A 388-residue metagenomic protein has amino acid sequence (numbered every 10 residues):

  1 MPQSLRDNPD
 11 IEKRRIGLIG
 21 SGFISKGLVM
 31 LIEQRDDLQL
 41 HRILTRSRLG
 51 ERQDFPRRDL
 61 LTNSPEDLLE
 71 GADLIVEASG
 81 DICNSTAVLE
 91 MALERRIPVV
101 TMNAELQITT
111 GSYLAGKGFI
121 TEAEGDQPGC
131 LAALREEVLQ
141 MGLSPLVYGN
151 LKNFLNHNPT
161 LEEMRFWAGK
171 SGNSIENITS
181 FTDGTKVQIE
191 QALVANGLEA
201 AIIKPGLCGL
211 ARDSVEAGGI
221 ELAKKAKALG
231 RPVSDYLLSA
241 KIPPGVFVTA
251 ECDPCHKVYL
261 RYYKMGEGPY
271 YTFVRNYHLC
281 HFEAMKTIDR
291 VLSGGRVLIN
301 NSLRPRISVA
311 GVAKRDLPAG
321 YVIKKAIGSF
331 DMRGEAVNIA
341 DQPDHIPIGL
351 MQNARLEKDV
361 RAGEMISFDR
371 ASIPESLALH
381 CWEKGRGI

Functional and structural regions predicted by a protein language model:
P2-K13: A short, basic/flexible loop-to-alpha-helix module at the beginning of a structural domain
R15-L28: Glycine-rich adenosine-cofactor-binding loop
R35-D54: NAD(P)-binding Rossmann-fold cofactor-contacting core
T45-R48, G80-D81, N103-Q107, E124-Q127 (+3 more regions): Short, ordered loop/turn segments at secondary-structure junctions
N63-D67, G71-L93, E105-I108: Beta-loop-alpha module in the N-terminal Rossmann-like domain of NAD(P)-dependent dehydrogenases, especially those
T86-M91, R95, M102-P128: Rossmann-fold NAD(P)-binding glycine/threonine-rich loop
T121-I189: Rossmann-like NAD(P)H-binding beta-loop-alpha module
F166-I388: C-terminal catalytic/substrate-binding lobe primarily of soluble NAD(P)-dependent oxidoreductases
